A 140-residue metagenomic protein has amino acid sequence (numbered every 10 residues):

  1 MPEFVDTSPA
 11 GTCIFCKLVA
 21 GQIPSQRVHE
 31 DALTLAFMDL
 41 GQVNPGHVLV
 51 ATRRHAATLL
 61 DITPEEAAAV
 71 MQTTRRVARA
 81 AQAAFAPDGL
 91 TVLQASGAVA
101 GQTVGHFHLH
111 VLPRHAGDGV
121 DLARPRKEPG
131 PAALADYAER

Functional and structural regions predicted by a protein language model:
M1-R140: HIT superfamily nucleotide-processing domains
